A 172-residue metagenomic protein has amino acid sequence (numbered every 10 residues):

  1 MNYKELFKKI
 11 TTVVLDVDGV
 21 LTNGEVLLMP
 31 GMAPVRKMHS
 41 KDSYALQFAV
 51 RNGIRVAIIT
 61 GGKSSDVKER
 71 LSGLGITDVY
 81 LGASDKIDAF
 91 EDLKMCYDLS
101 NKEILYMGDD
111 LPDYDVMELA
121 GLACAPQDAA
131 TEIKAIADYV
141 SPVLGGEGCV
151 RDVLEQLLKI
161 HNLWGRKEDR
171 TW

Functional and structural regions predicted by a protein language model:
M1-V17, L163-W172: Non-catalytic pre-domain segments flanking phosphatase-related domains
K9-T11, I54, K102-E103: Short coil/turn segments at beta-strand junctions that form active-site/ligand-binding loops
K9-V26, M117, V150: Asp-based phosphoryl-transfer active-site loop
D16-D18, D42, D109-D113: Acidic active-site catalytic centers that drive phospho-/nucleotidyl reactions and related ester hydrolyses
V17, G61-G62, A83, Q127-A129: Short secondary-structure boundary segments
L21-R51, G61: A positional/architectural concept
M32-M38, S72-L74, D78-Y80, I87-W172: Mg2+-dependent phosphoryl-transfer enzymes with acidic/Ser/Thr/Gly-rich catalytic loops
L46-R70, L81, M117: Substrate-recognition element of Asp-dependent hydrolases with the DxDx(T/V) motif
